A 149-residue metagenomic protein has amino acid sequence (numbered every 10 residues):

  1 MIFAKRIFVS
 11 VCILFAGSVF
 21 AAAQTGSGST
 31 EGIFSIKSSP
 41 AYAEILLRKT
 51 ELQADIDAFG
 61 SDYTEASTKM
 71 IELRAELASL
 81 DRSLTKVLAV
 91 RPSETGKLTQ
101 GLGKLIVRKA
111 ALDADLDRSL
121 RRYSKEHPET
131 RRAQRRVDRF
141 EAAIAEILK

Functional and structural regions predicted by a protein language model:
M1-V9: Bacterial N-terminal signal peptides that target proteins for export
I2, E72, S79, P92 (+2 more regions): Outer membrane pore-forming secretion/assembly proteins and partners of Gram-negative envelopes
V9-S18: Bacterial N-terminal signal peptides
A21-A23: Boundary at the C-terminal end of the N-terminal hydrophobic targeting segment
T25-E65: Immediate post-signal-peptide N-terminus of mature secreted/exported proteins
E31-I36, G60-M70, R82, K86-R131 (+1 more regions): Long, charged amphipathic alpha-helices with heptad-repeat/coiled-coil character
